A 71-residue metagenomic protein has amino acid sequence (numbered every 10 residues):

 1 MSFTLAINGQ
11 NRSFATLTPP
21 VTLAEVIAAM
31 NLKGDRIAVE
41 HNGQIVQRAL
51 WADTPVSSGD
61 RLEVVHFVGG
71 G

Functional and structural regions predicted by a protein language model:
M1-G70: Ubiquitin-like/PB1-type beta-grasp interaction modules and other compact soluble beta-rich domains
